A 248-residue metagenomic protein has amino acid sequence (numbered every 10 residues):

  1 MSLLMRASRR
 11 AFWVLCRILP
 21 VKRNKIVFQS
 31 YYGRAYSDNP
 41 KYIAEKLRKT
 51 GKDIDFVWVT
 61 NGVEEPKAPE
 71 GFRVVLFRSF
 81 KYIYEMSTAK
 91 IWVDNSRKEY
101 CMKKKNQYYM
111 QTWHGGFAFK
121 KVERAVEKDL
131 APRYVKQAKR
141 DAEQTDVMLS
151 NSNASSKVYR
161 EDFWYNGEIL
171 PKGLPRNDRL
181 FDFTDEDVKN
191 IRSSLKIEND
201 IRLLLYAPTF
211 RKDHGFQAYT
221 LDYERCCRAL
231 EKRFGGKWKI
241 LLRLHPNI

Functional and structural regions predicted by a protein language model:
M1-G33: Membrane-proximal basic amphipathic "stem/tether" segments
W13-V21, K139-R140, R192-E198: Short boundary motifs at domain starts and secondary-structure transition points
C16, C101, C226-C227: Generic recognition of cysteine residues
R17-R23, L130-K136, L203-Y206: Short amphipathic alpha-helical segments, especially helix-boundary/capping motifs
I18, K22, V93-E99, R179 (+3 more regions): Short secondary-structure junctions and interdomain/linker hinges
L19-I26, I54, N106, N199-R202 (+1 more regions): A short, charged/proline- and glycine-enriched loop that marks the coil->beta-strand transition at the N-terminal
I26-D182: Active-site and donor-binding regions of nucleotide-sugar-utilizing enzymes
A35-T50, D162, P175-I248: Conserved catalytic-core segment of nucleotide-activated headgroup transferases in glycan assembly
